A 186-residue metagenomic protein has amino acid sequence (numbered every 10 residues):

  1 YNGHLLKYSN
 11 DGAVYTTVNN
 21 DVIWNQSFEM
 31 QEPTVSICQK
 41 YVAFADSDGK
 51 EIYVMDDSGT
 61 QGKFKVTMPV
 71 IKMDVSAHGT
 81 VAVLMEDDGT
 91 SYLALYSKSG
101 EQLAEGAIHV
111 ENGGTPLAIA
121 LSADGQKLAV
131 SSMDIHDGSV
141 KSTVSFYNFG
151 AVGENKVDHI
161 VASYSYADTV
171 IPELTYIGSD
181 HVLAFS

Functional and structural regions predicted by a protein language model:
Y1, F28-K40, M68-A77, N112-A120 (+1 more regions): Repeated scaffold domains used in trafficking and secretory/extracellular systems, primarily beta-propellers
Y1-S9, A13-V14, V35-S47, I52-Y53 (+4 more regions): Short beta-strand elements that form the blades of beta-propeller/WD-repeat-like and other beta-sheet-rich scaffold
L5, K72-M73, E111, H136-G138: Short glycine/serine/proline-enriched coil/turn segments at secondary-structure junctions
G12-P69: Structured, soluble extracytoplasmic/luminal domains of envelope-associated proteins
T17-N19, M55-G59, Y96-E101, F149-V152: Short loop/turn segments that connect beta-strands within beta-propeller blades
N20-S27, S58-K65, Q102-H109, N155-S165: A short beta-strand motif characteristic of beta-propeller blades
Q61-G62, V66-T80, S91, S99-A118: Asp-box/WD-like beta-propeller blade repeats and closely related beta-sheet repeat scaffolds
M133-S186: Extracytoplasmic/luminal low-complexity segments enriched in Pro/Gly and acidic/polar residues that act as flexible
